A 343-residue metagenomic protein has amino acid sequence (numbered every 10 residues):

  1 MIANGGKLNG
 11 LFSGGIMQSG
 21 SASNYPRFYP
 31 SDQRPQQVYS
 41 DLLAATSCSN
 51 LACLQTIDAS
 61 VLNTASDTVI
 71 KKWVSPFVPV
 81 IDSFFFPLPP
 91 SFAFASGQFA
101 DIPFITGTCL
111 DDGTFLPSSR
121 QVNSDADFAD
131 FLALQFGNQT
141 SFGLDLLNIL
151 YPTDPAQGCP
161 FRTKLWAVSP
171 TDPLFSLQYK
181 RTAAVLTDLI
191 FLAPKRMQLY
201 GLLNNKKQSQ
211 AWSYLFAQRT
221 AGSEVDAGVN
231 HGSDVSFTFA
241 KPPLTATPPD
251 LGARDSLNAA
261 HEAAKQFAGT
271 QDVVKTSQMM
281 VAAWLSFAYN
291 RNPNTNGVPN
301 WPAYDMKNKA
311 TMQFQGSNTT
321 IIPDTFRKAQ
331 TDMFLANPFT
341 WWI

Functional and structural regions predicted by a protein language model:
M1, S13-Q18, P103-G107, W212-L215 (+2 more regions): Structural recognition of the beta-strand scaffold that forms the well-ordered cores of secreted hydrolase catalytic
A3, N9, S13-G14, Q18-A133 (+1 more regions): Substrate-access "cap/lid" subdomains that shape and gate the entrance to catalytic or ligand-binding pockets
K7-N9, K206-K207: Short helix-capping segments at alpha-helix termini
Q33, G137-S141, V229, S233: Alpha-helix N-cap/helix-start motif at coil-to-helix transitions, marked by capping-box chemistry
Q121-A156: N-terminal leader/propeptide and maturation segments of large enzyme subunits in energy/redox metabolism and hydrolases
Q157-L177: Membrane-interfacial loop- and helix-cap regions that link adjacent transmembrane helices in polytopic membrane proteins
P160, L165, T182-A184, A193-I343: Mobile gating loops/cap/lid regions near enzyme active sites that modulate substrate access
P173-L177, L189, K275, M279: Contiguous C-terminal substrate-recognition/catalytic subdomains in enzyme active sites
